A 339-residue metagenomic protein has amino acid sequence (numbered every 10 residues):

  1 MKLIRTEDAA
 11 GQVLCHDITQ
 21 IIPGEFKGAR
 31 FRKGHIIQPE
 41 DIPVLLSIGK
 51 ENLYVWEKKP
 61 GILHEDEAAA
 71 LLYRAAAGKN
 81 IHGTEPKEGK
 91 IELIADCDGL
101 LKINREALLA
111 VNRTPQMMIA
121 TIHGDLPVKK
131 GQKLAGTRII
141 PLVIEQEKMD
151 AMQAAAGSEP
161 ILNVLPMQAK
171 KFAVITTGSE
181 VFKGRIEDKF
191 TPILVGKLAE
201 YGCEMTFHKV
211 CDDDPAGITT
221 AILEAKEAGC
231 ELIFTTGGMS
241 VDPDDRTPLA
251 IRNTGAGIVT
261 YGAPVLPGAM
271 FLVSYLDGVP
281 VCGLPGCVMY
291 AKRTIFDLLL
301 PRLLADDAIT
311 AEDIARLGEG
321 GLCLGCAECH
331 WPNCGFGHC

Functional and structural regions predicted by a protein language model:
M1-E88: Short, low-complexity N-terminal leaders and the immediately following helix N-cap/first helix
E7-G11, A29, G83-P86, L126-V128 (+4 more regions): Solvent-exposed alpha-helices and their adjacent loops that cap or buttress functional pockets in soluble metabolic
A29, K33, E85, L100-M118 (+2 more regions): C-terminal terminal segments
R32, Q38, P43, H123 (+2 more regions): Residue-level recognition of short, solvent-exposed, well-ordered loop/turn junctions that link secondary-structure
V55-W56, I81-P86, I144-Q146, E204-H208 (+1 more regions): Flexible, glycine/charged-enriched surface loops at secondary-structure junctions
K59-M167: Extended, charged alpha/beta regions that create polyanion-binding interfaces
S158-D213, G217: Glycine-rich phosphate/diphosphate-binding loop of Rossmann-like nucleotide-binding domains
S179, K189, T206-G335: Short glycine/threonine-rich loop/turn motifs
